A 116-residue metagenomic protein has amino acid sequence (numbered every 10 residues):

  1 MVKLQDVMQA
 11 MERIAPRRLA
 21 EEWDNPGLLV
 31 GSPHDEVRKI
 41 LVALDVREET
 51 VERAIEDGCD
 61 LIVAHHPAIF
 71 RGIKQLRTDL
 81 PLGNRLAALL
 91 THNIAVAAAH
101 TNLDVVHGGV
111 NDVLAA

Functional and structural regions predicted by a protein language model:
M1-A116: Hydrophobic structural segments
